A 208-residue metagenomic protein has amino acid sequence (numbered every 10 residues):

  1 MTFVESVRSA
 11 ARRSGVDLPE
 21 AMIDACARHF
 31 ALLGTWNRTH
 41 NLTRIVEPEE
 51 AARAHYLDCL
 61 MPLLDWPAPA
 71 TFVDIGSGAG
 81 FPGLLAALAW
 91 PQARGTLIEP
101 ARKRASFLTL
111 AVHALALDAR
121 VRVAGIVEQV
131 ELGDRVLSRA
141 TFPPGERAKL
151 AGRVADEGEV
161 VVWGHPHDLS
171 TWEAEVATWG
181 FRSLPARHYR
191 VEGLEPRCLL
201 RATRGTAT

Functional and structural regions predicted by a protein language model:
M1-P69, V73, K103-L117: Class I SAM-dependent transferase core
C59, L84-A87: Hydrophobic alpha-helical segments in the ANL/AMP-binding
D65-W66, A87-A89: Short, charge-rich binding segments
F72-I75, A86: Hydrophobic packing within well-folded, soluble alpha/beta domains
G76-G80: Class I SAM-dependent methyltransferase "Motif I" SAM/SAH-binding loop
F81-L85, Q92-T96, P100-T208: S-adenosylmethionine
